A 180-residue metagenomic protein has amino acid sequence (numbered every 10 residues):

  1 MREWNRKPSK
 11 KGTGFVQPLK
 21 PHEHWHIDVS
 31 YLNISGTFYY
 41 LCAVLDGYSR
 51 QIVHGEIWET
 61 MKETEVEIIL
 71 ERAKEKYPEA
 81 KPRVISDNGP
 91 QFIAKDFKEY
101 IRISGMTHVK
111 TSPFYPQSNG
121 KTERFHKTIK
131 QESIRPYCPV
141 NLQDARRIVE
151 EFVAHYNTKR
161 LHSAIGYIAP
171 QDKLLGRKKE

Functional and structural regions predicted by a protein language model:
M1-H24, A169-K178: Basic, flexible linker segments flanking DNA-binding modules in nucleic acid-interacting mobile-element proteins
N5, R83-N88, I103-K121, Y137-L142: RNase H-like polynucleotidyl transferase catalytic core
H22-L32: Two-metal-ion RNase H-like nuclease active-site motif
D28, V44, R50, L70 (+8 more regions): Mobile genetic element proteins and their domesticated derivatives, centered on retroelements and DNA transposons
I34-Y40: Short, flexible loop/turn motifs enriched in small residues
T37, G55-E79: Active-site beta-loop-alpha junctions of metal-dependent nucleic acid enzymes, especially the RNase H-like/DDE
E79-A94, Y167-Q171: Acidic/histidine-rich, metal-coordinating catalytic segments
R102-S104, T128-E180: C-terminal domain-tail junction helix/linker
